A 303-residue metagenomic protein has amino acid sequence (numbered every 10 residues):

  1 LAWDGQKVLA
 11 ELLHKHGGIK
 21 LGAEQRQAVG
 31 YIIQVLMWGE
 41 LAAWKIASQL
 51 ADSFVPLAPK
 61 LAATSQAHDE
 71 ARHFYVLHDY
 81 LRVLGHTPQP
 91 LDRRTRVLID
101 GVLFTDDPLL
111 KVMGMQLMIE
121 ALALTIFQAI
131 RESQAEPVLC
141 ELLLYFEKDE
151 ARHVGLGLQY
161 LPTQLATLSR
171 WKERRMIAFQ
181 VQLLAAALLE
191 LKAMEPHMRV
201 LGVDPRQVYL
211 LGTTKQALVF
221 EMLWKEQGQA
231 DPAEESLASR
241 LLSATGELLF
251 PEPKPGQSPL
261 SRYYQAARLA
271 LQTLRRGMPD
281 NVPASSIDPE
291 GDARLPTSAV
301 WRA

Functional and structural regions predicted by a protein language model:
L1-A303: Non-heme di-metal
